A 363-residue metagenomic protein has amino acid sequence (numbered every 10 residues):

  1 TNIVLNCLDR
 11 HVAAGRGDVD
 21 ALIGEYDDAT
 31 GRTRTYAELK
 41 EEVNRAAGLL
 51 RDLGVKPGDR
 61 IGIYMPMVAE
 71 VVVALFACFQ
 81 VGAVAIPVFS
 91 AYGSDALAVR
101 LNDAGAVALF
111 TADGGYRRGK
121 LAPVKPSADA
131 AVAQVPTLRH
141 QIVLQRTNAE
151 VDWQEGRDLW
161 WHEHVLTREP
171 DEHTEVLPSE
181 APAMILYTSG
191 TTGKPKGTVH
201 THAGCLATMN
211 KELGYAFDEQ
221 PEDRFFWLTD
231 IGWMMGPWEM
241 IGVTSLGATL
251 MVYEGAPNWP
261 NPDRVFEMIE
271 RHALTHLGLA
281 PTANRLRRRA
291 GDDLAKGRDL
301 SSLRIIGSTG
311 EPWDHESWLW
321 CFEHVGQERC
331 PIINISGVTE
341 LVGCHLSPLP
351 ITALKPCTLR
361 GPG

Functional and structural regions predicted by a protein language model:
V4-L5, D18-F76, G93-A98, G156-E163 (+1 more regions): Conserved AMP-binding/adenylate-forming core of the ANL superfamily
G17-D20, Q141-V143, Q154-Y187, K194 (+4 more regions): Conserved pre-ATP/AMP-binding loop-to-beta segment of ANL
D28, A108-S179, A290-D292, G343: ANL superfamily adenylate-forming
A29, I185-G197, L213: Conserved adenylation A10 loop of the ANL superfamily
M65, I86-N102, G114-V124, G204 (+2 more regions): ATP-dependent adenylate-forming carboxylate-activation enzymes
G82: Structured binding elements
L206-R224, M234-H276, A290: Conserved AMP-binding/adenylation subdomain of ANL enzymes
S245-A248, T275-G278, R288-L354: Gly/Ser/Thr-rich phosphate-binding loop
